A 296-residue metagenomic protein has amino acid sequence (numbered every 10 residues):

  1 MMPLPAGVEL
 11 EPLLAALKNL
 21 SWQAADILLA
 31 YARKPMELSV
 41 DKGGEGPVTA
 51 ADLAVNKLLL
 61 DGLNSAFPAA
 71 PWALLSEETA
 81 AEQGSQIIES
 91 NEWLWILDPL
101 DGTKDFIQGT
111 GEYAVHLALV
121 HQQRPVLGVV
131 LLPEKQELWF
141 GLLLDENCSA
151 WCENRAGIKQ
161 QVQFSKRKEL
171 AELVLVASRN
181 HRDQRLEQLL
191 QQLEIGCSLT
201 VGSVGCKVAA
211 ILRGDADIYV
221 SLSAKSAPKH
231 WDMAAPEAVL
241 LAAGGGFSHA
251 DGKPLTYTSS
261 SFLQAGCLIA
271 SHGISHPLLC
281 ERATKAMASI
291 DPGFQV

Functional and structural regions predicted by a protein language model:
M1-L100, Q188, S275, A288-V296: N-terminal subdomain of lithium-sensitive/metallo-dependent phosphomonoesterases centered on the IMPase/IPPase/PAP
L28, D52, L63, T103 (+5 more regions): Residue-level signal for inorganic ion chemistry
P35, L142-S149, L241-A243, L263-Q264: A short, compositionally biased
D52, E77, D98-D101, D105 (+4 more regions): Acidic active-site catalytic centers that drive phospho-/nucleotidyl reactions and related ester hydrolyses
L63-E77, E82, L144-C148, D217-A235: Short, charged helix-to-loop "capping" segments that act as catalytic/coupling loops
Q86-G157: DPxDG-like acidic metal-binding loop motif
Q163-V296: An extended, acidic
